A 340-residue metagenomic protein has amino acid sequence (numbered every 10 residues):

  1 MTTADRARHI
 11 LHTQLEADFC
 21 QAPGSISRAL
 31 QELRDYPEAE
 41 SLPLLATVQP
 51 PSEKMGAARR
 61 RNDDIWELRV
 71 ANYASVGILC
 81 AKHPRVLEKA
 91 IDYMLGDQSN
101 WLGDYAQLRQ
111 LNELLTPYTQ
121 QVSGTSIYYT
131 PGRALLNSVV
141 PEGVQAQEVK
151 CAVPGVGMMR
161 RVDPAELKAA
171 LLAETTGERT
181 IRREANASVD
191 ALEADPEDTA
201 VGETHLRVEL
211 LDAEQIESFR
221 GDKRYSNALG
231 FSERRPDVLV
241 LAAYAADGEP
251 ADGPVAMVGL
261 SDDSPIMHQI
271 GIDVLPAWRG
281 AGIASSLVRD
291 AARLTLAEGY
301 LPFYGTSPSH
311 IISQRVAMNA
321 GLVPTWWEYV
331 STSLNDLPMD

Functional and structural regions predicted by a protein language model:
A4-S218: Acyl-donor-binding surface of acyltransferase catalytic domains
A71, D237-A256: Conserved beta-hairpin
G77, T295-T306: Conserved GNAT acetyl-CoA-binding A-motif
V122-T130, V323-L337: Conserved catalytic-core motifs of GNAT/GCN5-like acyltransferases
A251-D262, H268-Q269: Conserved beta-strand in the GNAT
M267, I272-S286: Conserved glycine-rich acetyl-CoA-binding loop
G280-L294, R315, N319: Conserved acetyl-CoA-binding loop-helix of GNAT-fold acetyltransferases
Y304-M318, V323, S331-N335: Conserved beta-strand-loop-alpha-helix junction that forms the acyl-donor binding cleft
